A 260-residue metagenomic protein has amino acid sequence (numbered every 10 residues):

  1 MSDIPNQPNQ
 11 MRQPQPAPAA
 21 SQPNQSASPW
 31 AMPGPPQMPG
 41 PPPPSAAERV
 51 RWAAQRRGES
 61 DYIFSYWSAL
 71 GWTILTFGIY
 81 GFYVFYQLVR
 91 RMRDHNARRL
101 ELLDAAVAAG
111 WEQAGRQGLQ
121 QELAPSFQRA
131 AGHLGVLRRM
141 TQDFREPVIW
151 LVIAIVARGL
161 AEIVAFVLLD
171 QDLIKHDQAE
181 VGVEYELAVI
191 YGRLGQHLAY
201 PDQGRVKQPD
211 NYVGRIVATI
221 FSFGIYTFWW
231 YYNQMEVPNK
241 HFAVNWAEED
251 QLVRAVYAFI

Functional and structural regions predicted by a protein language model:
M1-Q22: N-terminal acidic, proline/glycine-rich, low-complexity intrinsically disordered segments
D3, P29-I79, Y83-I153, V164-A218 (+1 more regions): Membrane-interface extramembranous regions at the lipid-water interface
Q15-P36: Long, low-complexity intrinsically disordered regions
I155-G159: Hydrophobic alpha-helical transmembrane segments of multi-pass small-molecule transporters/permeases
A161-E162, F221-T227: Alpha-helical transmembrane segments of helical membrane proteins, especially in multi-pass transport, channel
